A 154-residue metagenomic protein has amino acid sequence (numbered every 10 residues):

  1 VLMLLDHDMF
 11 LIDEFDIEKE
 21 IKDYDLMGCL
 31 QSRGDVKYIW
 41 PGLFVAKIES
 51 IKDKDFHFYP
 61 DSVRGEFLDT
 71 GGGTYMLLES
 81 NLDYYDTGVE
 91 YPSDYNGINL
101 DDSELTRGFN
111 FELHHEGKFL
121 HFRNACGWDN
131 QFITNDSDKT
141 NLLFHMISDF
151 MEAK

Functional and structural regions predicted by a protein language model:
V1-F10: Short beta-strand-to-loop acidic/aromatic patch adjacent to the donor-nucleotide binding site
M3, M27-G28, Y85-E90: Hydrophobic/aromatic beta-strand patches that form the interior of the parallel beta-sheet core in alpha/beta enzyme
M9-S80: Conserved catalytic core of nucleotide-sugar-dependent glycosyltransferases
E66-K154: C-terminal catalytic/acceptor-binding lobe
